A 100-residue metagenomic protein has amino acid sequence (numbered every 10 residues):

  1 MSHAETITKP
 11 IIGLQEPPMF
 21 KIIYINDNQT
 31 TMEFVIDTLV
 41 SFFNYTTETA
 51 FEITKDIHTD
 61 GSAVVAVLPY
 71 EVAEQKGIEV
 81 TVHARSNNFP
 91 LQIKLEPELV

Functional and structural regions predicted by a protein language model:
S2-V100: Terminal domain-initiation and capping elements
